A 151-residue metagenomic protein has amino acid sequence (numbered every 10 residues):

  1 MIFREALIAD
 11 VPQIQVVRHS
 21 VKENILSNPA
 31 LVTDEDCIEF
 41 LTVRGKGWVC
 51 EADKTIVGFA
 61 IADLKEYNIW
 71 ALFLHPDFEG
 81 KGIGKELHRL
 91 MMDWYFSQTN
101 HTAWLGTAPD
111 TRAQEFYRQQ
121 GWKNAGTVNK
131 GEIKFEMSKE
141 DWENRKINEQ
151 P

Functional and structural regions predicted by a protein language model:
M1-V16: A short beta-loop-alpha structural element at the N-terminal edge of CoA-dependent acyl/N-acetyltransferase catalytic
Q15-T42: Conserved GNAT-fold acetyl-CoA-binding loop/helix
I38-V49, N68: A short helix-loop-beta-strand connector motif used in the catalytic cores of GNAT acetyltransferases and, in some
V49, T55-D63, N68-F73: Conserved beta-strand in the GNAT
L72-G80, T107-A108: A short, internal acetyl-CoA/4′-phosphopantetheine-binding micro-motif in the GNAT/acyltransferase core
G80-D93, Q119: Conserved acetyl-CoA-binding loop-helix of GNAT-fold acetyltransferases
K85, P109-T127: Conserved active-site alpha-helix within GNAT-family acetyltransferase domains
Y95-A108: Conserved GNAT acetyl-CoA-binding A-motif
